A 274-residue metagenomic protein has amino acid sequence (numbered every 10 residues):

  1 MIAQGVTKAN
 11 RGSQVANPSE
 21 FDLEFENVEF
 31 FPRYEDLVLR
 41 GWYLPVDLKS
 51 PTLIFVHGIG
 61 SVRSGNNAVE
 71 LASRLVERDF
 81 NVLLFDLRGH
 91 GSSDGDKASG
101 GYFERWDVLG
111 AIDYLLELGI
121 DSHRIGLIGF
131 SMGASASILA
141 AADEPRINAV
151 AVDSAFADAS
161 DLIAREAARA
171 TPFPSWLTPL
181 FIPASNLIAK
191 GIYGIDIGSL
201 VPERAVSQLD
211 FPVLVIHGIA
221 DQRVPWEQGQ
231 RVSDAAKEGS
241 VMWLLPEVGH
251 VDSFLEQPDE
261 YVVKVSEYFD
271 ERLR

Functional and structural regions predicted by a protein language model:
M1-F31: An N-terminal hydrophobic leader/cap segment in hydrolases
S50-G58: Short beta-strand element of the alpha/beta-hydrolase
A72-D94: Conserved alpha/beta-hydrolase
A98-G119: Alpha/beta-hydrolase active-site loop
L139-I195, R204: Hydrolase active-site cap/lid region
P202, F211, P225-D234: Short alpha-helix in the alpha/beta-hydrolase fold that links the catalytic acid
Q208-D210, V215-H217, D221: Short beta-strand/loop motif that positions the catalytic acidic residue of the alpha/beta-hydrolase fold
V248-P258, V262: Catalytic histidine-centered segment of alpha/beta-hydrolase-like enzymes
